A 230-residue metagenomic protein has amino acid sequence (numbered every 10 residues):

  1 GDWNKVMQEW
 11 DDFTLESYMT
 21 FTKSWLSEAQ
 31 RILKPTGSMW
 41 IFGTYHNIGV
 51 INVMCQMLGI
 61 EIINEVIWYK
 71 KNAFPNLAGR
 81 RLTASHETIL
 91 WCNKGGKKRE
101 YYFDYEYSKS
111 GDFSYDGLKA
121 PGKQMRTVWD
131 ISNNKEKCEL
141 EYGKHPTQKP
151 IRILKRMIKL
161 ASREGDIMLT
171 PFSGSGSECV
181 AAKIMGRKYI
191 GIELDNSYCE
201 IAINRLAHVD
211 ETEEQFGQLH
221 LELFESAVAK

Functional and structural regions predicted by a protein language model:
G1-E200: Core catalytic lobe of class I
I203-K230: S-adenosyl-L-methionine
